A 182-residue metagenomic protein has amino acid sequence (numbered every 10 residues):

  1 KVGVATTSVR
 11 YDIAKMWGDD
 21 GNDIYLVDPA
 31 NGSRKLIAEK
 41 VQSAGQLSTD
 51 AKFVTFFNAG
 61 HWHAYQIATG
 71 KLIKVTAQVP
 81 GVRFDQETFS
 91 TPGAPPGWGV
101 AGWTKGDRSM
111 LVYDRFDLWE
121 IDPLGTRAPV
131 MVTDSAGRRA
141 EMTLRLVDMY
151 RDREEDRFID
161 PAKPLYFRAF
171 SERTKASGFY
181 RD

Functional and structural regions predicted by a protein language model:
K1-G3, G45-F53, A101-S109, E155-K163: Blade-terminus and WD-like Trp-Asp/Gly-His loop motifs, strongest in beta-propeller folds
K1-T6, R10-G60: A conserved hydrophobic secondary-structure block that centers on an alpha-helix together with its immediately flanking
G3-G21, F84-G102, G106-R108, P123 (+1 more regions): Short, conserved, GDST-rich strand-edge loop motifs in beta-rich repeat architectures
G3-T6, F56, V112-Y113, L165-R168: Residue position within the beta-strands of beta-propeller blades
D12-Y25, G60-Y65, R115-D122, R173-D182: Structural motif
D28-G32, I67-G70, P123-T126: Short loop/turn segments that connect beta-strands within beta-propeller blades
L72-P96, V132-D156: Surface-exposed loop and turn segments in beta-propeller and other repeat-based domains that flank or scaffold
I121, R145-D182: N-terminal targeting or regulatory segments adjacent to alpha/beta-hydrolase or S9 domains
